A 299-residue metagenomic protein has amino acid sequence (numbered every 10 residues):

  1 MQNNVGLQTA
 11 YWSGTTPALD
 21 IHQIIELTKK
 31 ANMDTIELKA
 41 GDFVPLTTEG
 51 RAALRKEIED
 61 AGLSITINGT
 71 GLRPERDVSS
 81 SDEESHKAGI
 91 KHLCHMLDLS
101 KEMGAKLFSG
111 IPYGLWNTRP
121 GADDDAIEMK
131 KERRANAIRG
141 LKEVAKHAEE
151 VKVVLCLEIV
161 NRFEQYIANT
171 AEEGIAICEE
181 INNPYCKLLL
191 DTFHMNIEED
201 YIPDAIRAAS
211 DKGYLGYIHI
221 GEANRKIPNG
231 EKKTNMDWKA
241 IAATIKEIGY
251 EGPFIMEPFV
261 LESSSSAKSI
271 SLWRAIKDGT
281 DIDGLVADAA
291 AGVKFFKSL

Functional and structural regions predicted by a protein language model:
M1-N32, K106, A168-L190, N196-L299: Histidine-acidic metal/acid-base catalytic patches
M1-W12, I67-S80, P112-D125: N-terminal small/glycine-rich loop or linker at the start of catalytic domains across soluble metabolic enzymes
Y11-S13, A40-D42, G71-P74, G114-W116 (+4 more regions): Active-site-proximal loop/turn and secondary-structure-junction residues that shape catalytic pockets, frequently
A18-Q23, E59-D60, S79-K187, G279 (+1 more regions): Active-site acidic/histidine proton-transfer and metal-coordination neighborhood in alpha/beta enzyme cores
I25, T47-G62, K91-K106, I138-K146 (+2 more regions): Short amphipathic alpha-helices and their capping/turn segments at secondary-structure boundaries
E37-E59, P112-R119, G230: Glycine-rich, proline-tolerant flexible connector loops at the mouths of alpha/beta enzymes
T47-I65, I127-K130, V153, S266-K268 (+1 more regions): Short acidic, glycine/proline-enriched helix-loop-strand junctions
